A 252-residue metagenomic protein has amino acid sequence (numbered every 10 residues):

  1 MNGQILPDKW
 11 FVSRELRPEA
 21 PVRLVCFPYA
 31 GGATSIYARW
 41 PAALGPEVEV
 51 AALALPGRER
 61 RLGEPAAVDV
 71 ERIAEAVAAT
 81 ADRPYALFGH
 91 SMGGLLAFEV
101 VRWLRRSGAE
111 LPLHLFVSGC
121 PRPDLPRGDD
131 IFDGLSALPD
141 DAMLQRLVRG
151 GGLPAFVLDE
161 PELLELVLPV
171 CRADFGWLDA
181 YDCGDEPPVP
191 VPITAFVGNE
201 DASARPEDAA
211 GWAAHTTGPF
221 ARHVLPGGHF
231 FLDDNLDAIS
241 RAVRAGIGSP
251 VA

Functional and structural regions predicted by a protein language model:
M1-F88, L95-A252: Domain-scale detector for complete catalytic domains at protein termini or as standalone homologs
